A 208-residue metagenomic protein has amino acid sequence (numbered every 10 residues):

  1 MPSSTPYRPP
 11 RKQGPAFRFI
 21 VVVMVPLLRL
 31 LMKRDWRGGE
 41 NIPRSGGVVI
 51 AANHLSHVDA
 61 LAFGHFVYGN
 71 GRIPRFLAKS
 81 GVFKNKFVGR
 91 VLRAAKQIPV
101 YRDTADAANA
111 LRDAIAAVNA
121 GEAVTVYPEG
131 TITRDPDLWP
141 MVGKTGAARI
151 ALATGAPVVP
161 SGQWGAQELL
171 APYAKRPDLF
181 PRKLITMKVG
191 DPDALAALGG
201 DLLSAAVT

Functional and structural regions predicted by a protein language model:
P2-R44, A62, R72, K86-A95: A transmembrane-helix-recognition feature enriched in membrane-embedded lipid enzymes and envelope glyco-/phospholipid
I42, D137-L202: A cross-family acyltransferase "interaction/gating" segment
R44-T104: Catalytic core of membrane glycerolipid acyltransferases/transacylases, capturing the structured, soluble-facing
V91, A116, R149-A153: Hydrophobic/aromatic ligand-binding patch that stacks against planar heteroaromatic rings of cofactors or nucleotides
I98-D113, V118-N119: Helix-adjacent hinge/juxtasegments
A117-A147: Catalytic-site beta-strand/loop segments enriched in glycine and acidic/polar residues
